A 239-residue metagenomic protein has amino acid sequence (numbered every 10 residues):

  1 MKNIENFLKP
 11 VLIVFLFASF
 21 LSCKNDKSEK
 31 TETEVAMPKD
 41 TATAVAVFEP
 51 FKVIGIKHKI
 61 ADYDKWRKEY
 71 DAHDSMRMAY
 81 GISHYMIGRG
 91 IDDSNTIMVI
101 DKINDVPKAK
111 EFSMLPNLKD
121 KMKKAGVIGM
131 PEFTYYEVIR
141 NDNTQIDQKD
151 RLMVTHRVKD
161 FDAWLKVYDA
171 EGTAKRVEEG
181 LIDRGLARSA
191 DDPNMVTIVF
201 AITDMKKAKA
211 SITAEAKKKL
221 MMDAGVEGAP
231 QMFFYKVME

Functional and structural regions predicted by a protein language model:
K2-V11: Bacterial N-terminal signal peptides that target proteins for export
P10-I13, E34: Detector for intrinsically disordered, low-structure N-terminal pre-sequences
S19-S22: C-terminal motif of bacterial Sec signal peptides marking the signal peptidase cleavage site
K24-E239: Short S/T/G/P-rich N-terminal loop/turn motif that feeds into the first structured element of a domain
